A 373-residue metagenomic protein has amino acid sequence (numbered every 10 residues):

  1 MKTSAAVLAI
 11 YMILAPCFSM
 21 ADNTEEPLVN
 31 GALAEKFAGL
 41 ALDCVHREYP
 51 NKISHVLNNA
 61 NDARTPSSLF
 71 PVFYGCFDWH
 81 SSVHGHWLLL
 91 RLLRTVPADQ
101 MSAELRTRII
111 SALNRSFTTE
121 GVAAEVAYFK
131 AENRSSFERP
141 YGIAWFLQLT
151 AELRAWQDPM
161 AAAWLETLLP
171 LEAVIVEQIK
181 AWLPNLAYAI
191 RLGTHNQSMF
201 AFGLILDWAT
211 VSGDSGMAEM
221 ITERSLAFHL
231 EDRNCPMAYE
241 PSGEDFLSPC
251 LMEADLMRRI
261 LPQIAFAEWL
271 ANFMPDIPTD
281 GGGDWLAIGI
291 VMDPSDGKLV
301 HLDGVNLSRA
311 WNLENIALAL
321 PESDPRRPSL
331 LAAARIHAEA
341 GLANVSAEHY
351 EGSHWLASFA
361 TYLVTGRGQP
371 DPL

Functional and structural regions predicted by a protein language model:
M1-A5: Positively charged n-region of N-terminal signal peptides that target proteins for export
V7-P16: Bacterial N-terminal signal peptides
N23-Y74: Low-complexity, Ser/Thr/Pro/Gly-enriched N-terminal "stalk/linker" regions
E25-V29, G39-D43, H86-Q100, A144-M160 (+4 more regions): Well-ordered alpha-helical scaffold segments within catalytic/enzyme domains
E26-G31, P66-V83, A127-A144, N185-S198 (+3 more regions): Solvent-exposed loop and edge beta-strand segments that line ligand/cofactor-binding and catalytic clefts
G39-L42, H46, P50, P71-G75 (+9 more regions): HEAT/HEAT-like alpha-solenoid repeats
P71, G75-C76, V83, L90-S212: Extended ligand-binding groove/face enriched in aromatic
T210-G352: Long, repeat-rich segments with strong aromatic
